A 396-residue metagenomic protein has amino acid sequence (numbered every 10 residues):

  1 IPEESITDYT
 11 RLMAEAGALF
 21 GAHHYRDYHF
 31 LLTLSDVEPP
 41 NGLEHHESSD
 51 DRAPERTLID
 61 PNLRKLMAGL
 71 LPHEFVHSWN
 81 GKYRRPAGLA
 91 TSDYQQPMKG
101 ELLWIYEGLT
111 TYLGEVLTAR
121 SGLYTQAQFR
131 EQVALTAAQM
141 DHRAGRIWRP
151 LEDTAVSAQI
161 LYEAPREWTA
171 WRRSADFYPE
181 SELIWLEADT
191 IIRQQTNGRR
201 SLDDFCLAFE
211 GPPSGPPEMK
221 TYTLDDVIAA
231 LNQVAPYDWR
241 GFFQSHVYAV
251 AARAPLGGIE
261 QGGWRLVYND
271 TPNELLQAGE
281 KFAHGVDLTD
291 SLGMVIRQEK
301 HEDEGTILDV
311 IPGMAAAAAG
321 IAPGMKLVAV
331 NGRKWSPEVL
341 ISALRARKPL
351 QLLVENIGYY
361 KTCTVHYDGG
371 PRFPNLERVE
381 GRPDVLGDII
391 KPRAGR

Functional and structural regions predicted by a protein language model:
I1-L103, L109, L113: Juxtacatalytic substrate-recognition/specificity segment
P2, N41, P61, K65 (+8 more regions): Hydrophobic alpha-helical scaffolding
A22, L63, L71-F75, I105 (+1 more regions): Secretory-pathway-linked proteins and extracytosolic
S49-L58, Y83-R84, Q95-R146, L353 (+1 more regions): Post-HExxH zinc-binding segment in Zn-dependent metallohydrolases
G114, Y124-R396: C-terminal recognition in membrane/secretory proteostasis and scaffolding
